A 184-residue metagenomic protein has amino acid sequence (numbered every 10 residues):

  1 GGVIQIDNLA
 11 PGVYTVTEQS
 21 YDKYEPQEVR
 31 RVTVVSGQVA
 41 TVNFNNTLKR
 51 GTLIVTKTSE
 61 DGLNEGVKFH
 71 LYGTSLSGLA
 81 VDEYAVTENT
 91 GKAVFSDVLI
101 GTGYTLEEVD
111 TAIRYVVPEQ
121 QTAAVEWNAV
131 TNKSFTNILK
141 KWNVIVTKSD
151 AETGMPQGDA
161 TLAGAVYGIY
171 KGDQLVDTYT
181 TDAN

Functional and structural regions predicted by a protein language model:
G1-N184: Solvent-exposed loop/turn and edge beta-strand elements of beta-rich ligand-binding domains
